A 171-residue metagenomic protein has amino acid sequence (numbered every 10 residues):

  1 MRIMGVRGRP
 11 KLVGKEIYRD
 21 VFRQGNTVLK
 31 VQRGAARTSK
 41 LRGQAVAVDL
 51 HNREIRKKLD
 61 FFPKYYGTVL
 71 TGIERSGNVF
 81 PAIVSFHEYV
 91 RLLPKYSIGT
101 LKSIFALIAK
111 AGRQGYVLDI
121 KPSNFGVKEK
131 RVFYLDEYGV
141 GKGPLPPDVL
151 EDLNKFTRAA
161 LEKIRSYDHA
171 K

Functional and structural regions predicted by a protein language model:
M1-I3: Short N-terminal edge-element motif at the start of the domain
G5-E54: ATP-binding glycine-rich loop module of kinase domains
E16-I17, A82, D119-S123: Short, surface-exposed coil-to-beta transition loops
V21-R23, V28-K30, F62, F86 (+1 more regions): Short hydrophobic-acidic sequence motifs that mark active-site Asp/Glu residues
Q24-V28, L59-F61, Q114-Y116, K128-K130: Short glycine/proline-enriched coil/turn segments at helix->beta-strand junctions
R33, R37, H51, I55-I104: Conserved structural core of kinase catalytic domains
P63-V69, Y116-E129: A short glycine-rich, hydrophobically flanked beta-strand micro-motif that places a catalytic Asp/Glu for divalent metal
S97-L118, V127-K171: C-lobe/activation-segment region of protein kinase-like
